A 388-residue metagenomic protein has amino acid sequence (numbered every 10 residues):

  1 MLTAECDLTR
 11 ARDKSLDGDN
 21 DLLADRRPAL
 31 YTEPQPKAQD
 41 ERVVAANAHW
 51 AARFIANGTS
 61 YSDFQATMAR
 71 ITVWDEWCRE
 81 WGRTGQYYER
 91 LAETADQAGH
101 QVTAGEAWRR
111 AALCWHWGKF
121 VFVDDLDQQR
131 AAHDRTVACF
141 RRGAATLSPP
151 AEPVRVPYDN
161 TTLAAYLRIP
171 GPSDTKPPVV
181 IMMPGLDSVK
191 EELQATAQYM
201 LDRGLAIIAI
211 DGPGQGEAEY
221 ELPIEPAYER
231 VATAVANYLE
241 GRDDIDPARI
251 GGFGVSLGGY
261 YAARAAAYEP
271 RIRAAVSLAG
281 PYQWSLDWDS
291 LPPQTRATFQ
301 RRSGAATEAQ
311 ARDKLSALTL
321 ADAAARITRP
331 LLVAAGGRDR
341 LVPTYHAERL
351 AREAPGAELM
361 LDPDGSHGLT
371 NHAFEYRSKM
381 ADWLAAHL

Functional and structural regions predicted by a protein language model:
W81, A131-P172: N-terminal cap/lid segment of alpha/beta-hydrolase-fold proteins
L186-Q198: The serine-hydrolase catalytic nucleophile loop
E192, P223-D244: Alpha/beta-hydrolase active-site loop
R264-D313, R329: Hydrolase active-site cap/lid region
I327-T328, V333-A335: Short beta-strand/loop motif that positions the catalytic acidic residue of the alpha/beta-hydrolase fold
G337-V342: Acidic catalytic loop of the alpha/beta-hydrolase fold
R352-G368: Catalytic histidine neighborhood in serine/cysteine hydrolases with alpha/beta-hydrolase-type architecture
G365-R377: Catalytic histidine-centered segment of alpha/beta-hydrolase-like enzymes
